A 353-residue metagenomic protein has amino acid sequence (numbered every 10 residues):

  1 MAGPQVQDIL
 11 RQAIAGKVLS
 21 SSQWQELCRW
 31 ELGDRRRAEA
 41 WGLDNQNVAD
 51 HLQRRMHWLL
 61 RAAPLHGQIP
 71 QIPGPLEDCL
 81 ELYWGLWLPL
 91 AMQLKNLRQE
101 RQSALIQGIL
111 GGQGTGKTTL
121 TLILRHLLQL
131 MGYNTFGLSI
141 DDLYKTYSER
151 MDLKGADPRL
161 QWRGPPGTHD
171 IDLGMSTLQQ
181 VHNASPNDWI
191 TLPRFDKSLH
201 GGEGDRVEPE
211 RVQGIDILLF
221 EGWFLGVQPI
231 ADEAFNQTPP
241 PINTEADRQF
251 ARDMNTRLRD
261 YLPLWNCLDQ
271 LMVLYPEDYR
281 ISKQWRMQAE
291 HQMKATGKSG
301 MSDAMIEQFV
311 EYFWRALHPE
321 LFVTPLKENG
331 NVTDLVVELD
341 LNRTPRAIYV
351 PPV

Functional and structural regions predicted by a protein language model:
A2-L60, W84, F224-V353: Conserved NTP phosphate-binding and transfer environment spanning the P-loop NTPase/kinase superfamily
P70-L82, F136-S139, L143-H200: Conserved nucleotide-sensing/catalytic segment adjacent to the nucleotide-binding pocket in NTP-handling enzymes
I72-R98: N-terminal pre-Walker A segment at the start of P-loop NTPase domains
I106-G111: Short hydrophobic/aromatic beta-strand immediately N-terminal to the Walker A/P-loop
G114: Walker A (P-loop) phosphate-binding loop of P-loop NTPases
K117: Conserved lysine of the Walker
L120-T121, R125: Post-Walker A alpha-helix
Q179-Q228: Phosphate-binding/switch loop-helix module in NTP-utilizing enzymes
